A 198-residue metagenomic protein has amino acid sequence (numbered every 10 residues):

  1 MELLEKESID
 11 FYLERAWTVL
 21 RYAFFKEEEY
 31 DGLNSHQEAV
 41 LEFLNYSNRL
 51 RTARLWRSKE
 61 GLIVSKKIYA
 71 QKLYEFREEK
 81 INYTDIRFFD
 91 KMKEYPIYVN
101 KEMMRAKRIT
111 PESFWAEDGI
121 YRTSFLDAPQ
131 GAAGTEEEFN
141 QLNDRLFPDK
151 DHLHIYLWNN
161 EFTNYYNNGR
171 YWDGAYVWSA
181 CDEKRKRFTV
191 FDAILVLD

Functional and structural regions predicted by a protein language model:
M1-P148: Extended, low-hydrophobicity segments enriched in charged/polar residues
E137-D198: Acidic, proline/glycine-rich low-complexity IDRs
